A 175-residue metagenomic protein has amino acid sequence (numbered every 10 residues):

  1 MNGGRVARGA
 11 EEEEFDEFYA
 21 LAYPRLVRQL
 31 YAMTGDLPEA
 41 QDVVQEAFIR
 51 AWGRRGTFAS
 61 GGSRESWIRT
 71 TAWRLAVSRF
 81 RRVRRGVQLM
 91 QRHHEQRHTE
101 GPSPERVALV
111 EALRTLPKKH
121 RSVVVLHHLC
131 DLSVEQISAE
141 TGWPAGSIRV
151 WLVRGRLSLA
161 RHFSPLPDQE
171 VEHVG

Functional and structural regions predicted by a protein language model:
N2-R28, P38, W52, R121: A short, charge-rich alpha-helical start-of-domain segment used by transcription regulators
N2-V6, E14, R92, E140 (+1 more regions): C-terminal edge and immediately downstream basic/flexible tail or linker adjoining helix-turn-helix-like DNA-binding
L26, L30, R55, I68-F80: Hydrophobic-face residues of short alpha-helical interaction/recognition segments
D42-I49, G53, G62-R74: Structural recognition of an alpha-helix C-terminal capping motif at a helix-to-coil junction
W73, V77, T141-D168: DNA-recognition helix of helix-turn-helix
R79-P104, D168-V171: Short, basic/polar amphipathic helix motif occurring as a linker/hinge flanking DNA-binding modules in transcription
R114, K118, C130-S147: Helix-turn-helix DNA-binding module
V123-H127: A short pre-motif secondary-structure segment
